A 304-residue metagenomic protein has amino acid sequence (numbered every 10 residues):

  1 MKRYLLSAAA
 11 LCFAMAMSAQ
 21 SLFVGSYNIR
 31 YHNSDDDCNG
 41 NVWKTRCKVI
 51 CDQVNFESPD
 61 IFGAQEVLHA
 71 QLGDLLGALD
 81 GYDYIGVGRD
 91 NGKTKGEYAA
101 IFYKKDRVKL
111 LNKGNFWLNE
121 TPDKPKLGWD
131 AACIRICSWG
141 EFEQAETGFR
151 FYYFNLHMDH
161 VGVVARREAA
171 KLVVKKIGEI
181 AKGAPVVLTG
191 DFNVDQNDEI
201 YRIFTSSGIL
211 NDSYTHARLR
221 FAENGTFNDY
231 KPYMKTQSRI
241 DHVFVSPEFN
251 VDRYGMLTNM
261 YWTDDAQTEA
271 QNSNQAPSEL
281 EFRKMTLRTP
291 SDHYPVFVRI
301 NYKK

Functional and structural regions predicted by a protein language model:
M1-L22: Bacterial Sec-dependent N-terminal signal peptides
S18-A78, R89-E97, K171, R288 (+2 more regions): N-terminal, active-site-proximal structural segment of metallo-dependent hydrolase catalytic domains
L22, D60-I61, F151, P185-V187 (+1 more regions): Short, Asp-centered acidic motifs that coordinate Mg2+ and/or phosphate in catalytic or ligand-binding sites
Y27-I29, L156-M158, D191-F192, Y294: Active-site metal-binding loops of divalent metal-dependent hydrolases
Y31-G40, L111, V163, F221-N224: Short, solvent-exposed loop/turn elements at domain surfaces
I61-F154, M158, R253-T258: Structured beta-strand-rich core segments of catalytic domains in phosphoester-bond hydrolases
G63-Q65, V87, V187-D191, D212-T215: Active-site neighborhood of phospho(di)ester-bond hydrolases with catalytic His/Asp-centered motifs
V164, E168, K175-V186, V194-K304: Metal-dependent phosphoester-hydrolase catalytic domains
